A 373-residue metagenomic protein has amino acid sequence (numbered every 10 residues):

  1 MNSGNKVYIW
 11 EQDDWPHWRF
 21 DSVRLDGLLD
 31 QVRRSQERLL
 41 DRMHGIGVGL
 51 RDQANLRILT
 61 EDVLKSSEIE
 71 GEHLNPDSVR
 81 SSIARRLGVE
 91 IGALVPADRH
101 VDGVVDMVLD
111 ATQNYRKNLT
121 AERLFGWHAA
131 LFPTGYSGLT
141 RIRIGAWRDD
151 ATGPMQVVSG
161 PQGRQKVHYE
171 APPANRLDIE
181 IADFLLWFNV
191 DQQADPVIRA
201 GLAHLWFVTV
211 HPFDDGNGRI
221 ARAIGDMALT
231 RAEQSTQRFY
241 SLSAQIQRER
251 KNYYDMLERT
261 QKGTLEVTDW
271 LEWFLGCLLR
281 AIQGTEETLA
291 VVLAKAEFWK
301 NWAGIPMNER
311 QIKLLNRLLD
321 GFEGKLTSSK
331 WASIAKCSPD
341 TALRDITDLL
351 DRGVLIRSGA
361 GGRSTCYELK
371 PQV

Functional and structural regions predicted by a protein language model:
M1-V373: FIC/Doc superfamily catalytic core
